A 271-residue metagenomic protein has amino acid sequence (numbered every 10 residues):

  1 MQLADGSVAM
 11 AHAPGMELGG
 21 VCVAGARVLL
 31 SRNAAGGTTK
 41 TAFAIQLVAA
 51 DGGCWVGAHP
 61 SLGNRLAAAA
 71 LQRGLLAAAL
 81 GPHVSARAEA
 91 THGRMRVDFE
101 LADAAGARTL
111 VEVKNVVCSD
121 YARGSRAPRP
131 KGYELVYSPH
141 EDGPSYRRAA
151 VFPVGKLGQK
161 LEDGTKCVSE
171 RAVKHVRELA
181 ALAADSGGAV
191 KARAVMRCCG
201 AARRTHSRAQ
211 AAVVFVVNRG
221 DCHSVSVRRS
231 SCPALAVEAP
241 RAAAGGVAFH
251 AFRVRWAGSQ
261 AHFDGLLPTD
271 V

Functional and structural regions predicted by a protein language model:
M1-L3: SH3/SH3-like beta-barrel fold
G6-C22: Beta-strand/loop nucleic-acid-binding surfaces
C22-A24, V28-R73: Terminal, basic amphipathic appendages of nucleotide-handling enzymes
V28, V173-A192, C199-A211, A243: Metal-dependent nuclease catalytic cores in nucleic-acid-processing enzymes, especially RNase H-like/related
L75-R94, D98-E100: A short acidic/basic microdomain associated with nuclease active sites
V97-L161, T165, L179: Conserved catalytic cores of phosphodiester-cleaving nucleases, focusing on short active-site segments
K166-E170: Conserved RecA-like P-loop NTPase helicase motor core
K191-R193, C199-G200, Q210-A211, N218-V271: N-terminal targeting/trafficking signals and adjacent low-complexity tails
